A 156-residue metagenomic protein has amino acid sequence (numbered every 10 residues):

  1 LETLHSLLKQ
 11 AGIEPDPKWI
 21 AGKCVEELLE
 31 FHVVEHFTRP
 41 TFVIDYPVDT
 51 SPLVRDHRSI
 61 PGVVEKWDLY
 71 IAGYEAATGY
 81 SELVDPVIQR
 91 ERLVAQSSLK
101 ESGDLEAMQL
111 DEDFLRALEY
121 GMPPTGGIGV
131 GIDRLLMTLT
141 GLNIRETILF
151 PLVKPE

Functional and structural regions predicted by a protein language model:
L1-A76, A95-M122: Metal-assisted phosphate- and nucleotidyl-transfer catalytic regions
P17, T78, E146-I148: A generic structural-conservation signal
V43, G79, G131: Hydrophobic, well-ordered secondary-structure elements that form the walls of internal hydrophobic environments
P47-T50, R58-I60, Y74-A76, S81-L83 (+3 more regions): Short, glycine-/Ser/Thr-/acidic-enriched flexible segments
P86-T140, R145-E156: Active-site pocket scaffolds in enzymes
